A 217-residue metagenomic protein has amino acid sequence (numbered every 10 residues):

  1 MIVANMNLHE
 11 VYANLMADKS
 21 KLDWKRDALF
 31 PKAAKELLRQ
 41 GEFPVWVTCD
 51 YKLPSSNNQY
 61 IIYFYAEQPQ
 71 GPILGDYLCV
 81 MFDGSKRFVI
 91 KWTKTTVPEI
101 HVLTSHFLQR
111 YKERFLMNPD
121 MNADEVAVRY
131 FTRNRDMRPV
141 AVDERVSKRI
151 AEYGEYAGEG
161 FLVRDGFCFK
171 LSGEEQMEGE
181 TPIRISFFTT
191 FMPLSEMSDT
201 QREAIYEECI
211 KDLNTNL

Functional and structural regions predicted by a protein language model:
M1-L217: Ribonuclease/tRNase effector modules and their secretory precursors
